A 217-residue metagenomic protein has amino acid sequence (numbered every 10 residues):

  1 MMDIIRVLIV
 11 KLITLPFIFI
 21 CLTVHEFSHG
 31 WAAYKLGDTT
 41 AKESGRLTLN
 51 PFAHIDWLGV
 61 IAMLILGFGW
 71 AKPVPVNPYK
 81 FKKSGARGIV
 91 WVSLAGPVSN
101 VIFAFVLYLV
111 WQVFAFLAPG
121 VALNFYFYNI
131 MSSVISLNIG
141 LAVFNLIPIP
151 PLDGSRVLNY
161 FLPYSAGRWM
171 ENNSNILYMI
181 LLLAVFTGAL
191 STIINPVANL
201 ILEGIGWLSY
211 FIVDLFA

Functional and structural regions predicted by a protein language model:
M1-A217: Hydrophobic transmembrane alpha-helices and their immediate loop junctions in multi-pass integral membrane proteins
